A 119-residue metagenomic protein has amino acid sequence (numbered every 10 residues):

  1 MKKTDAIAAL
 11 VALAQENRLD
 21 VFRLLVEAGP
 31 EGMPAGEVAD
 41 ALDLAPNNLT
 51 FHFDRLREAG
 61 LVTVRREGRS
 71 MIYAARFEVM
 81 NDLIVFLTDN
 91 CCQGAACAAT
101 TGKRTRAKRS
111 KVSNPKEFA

Functional and structural regions predicted by a protein language model:
M1-D5, V26-E27, F77-A119: Amphipathic alpha-helical dimerization/coiled-coil segments that flank or bridge DNA-binding/regulatory modules
T4, A8-A45, E67-V79: N-terminal helix-turn-helix DNA-binding core of bacterial DNA-binding proteins
A8, E58-A59: A generic local structural motif
D40, R57-E58: Alpha-helical residues within the helix-turn-helix
F53-D54: Short, hydrophobic-biased segments on the C-terminal half of alpha helices that form "recognition helices"
